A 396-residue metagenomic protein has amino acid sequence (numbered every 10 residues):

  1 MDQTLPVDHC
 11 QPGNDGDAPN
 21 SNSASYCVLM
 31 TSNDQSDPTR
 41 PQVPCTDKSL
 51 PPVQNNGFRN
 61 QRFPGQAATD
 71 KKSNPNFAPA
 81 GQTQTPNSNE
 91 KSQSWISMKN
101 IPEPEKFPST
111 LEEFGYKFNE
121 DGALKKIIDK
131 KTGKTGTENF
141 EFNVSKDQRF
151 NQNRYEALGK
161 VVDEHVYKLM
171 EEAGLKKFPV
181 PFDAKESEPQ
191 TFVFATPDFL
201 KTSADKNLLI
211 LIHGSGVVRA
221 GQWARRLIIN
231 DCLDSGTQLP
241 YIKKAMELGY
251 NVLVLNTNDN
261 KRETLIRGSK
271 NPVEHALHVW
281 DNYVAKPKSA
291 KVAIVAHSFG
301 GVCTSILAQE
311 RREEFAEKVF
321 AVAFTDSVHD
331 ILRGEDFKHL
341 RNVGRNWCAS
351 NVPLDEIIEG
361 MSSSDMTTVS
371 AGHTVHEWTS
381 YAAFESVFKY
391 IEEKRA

Functional and structural regions predicted by a protein language model:
D2-C10, Y26-R40, D47-Q190: N-terminal targeting or regulatory segments adjacent to alpha/beta-hydrolase or S9 domains
D183-N256: Short, surface-exposed "cap/lid" segments of acyl-processing enzymes
G221-R226, T257-N258, L265, I306-E310 (+1 more regions): Short coil/turn segments at secondary-structure boundaries
L239, K243, L277, T304-Q309: Short, hydrophobic alpha-helix immediately C-terminal to the catalytic nucleophile
L255-N260, S327: Active-site loop/turn elements of alpha/beta-hydrolase fold enzymes, especially the short glycine-/histidine-rich
E263-P287: Alpha/beta-hydrolase active-site loop
V295-T304: Gly/Ala-rich beta-loop-alpha elbow adjacent to hydrolase catalytic centers
R311-A396: The feature captures the conserved acid-bearing segment of alpha/beta-hydrolase catalytic domains
